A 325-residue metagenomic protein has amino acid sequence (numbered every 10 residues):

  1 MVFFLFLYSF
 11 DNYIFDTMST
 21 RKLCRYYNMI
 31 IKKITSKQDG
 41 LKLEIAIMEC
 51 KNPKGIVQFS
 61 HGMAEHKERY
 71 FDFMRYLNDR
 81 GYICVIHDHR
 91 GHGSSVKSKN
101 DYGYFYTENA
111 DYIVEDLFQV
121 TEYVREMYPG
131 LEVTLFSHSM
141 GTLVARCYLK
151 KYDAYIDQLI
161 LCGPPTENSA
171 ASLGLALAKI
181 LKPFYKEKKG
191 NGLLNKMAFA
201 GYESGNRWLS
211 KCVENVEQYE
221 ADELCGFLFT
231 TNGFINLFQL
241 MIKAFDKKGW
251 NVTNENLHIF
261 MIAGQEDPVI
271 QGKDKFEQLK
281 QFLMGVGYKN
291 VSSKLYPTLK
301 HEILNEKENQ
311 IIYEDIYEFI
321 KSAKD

Functional and structural regions predicted by a protein language model:
N28-E49: N-terminal cap/lid segment of alpha/beta-hydrolase-fold proteins
H61-E65, Q265: Active-site glycine-rich loops that stabilize anionic/oxyanionic intermediates across multiple enzyme folds
R69, M74-N100: Conserved alpha/beta-hydrolase
F105-R125: Alpha/beta-hydrolase active-site loop
Y128-S139: Alpha/beta-hydrolase fold nucleophile elbow
A145-L224: Alpha/beta-hydrolase-fold enzymes
M261-A263: Short beta-strand/loop motif that positions the catalytic acidic residue of the alpha/beta-hydrolase fold
V286-D325: Catalytic active-site module of serine/aspartate enzymes centered on a nucleophile-bearing elbow/loop
